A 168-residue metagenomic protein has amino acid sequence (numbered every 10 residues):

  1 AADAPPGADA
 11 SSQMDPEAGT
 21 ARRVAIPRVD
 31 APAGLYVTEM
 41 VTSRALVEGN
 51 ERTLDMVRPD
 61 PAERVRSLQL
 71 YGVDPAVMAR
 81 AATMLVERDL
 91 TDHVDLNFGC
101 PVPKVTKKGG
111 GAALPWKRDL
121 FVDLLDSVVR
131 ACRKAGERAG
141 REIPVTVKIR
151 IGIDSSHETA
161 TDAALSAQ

Functional and structural regions predicted by a protein language model:
A1-R88: Glycine-rich, positively charged N-terminal anion/phosphate-binding segment
A33-G49, H93-V94, L114-K117, F121 (+2 more regions): Glycine-rich, aromatic-flanked loop segments that form ligand/cofactor-binding clefts across common enzyme folds
V41-V47, P75, F98-A112: Conserved radical SAM core fold
T53-D55, G109-P115: Short glycine-enriched, charge-decorated loop/helix-capping segments at active-site entrances that position
L70, A113, K117, K148: Glycine- and other small-residue-rich loops at beta-strand/loop junctions that grip anionic moieties
A79-K108, R118-Q168: Alpha/beta enzyme core
